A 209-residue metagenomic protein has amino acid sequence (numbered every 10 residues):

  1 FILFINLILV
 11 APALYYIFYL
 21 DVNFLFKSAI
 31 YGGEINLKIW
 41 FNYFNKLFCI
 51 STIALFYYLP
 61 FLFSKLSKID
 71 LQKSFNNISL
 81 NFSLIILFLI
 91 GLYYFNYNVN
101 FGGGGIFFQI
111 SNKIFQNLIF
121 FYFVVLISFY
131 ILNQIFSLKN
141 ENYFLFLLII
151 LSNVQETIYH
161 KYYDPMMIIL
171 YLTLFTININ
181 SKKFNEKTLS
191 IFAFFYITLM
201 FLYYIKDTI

Functional and structural regions predicted by a protein language model:
F1, P60-F75, Y130-K139, L174-I191: Membrane-interface junctions at the ends of membrane-embedded or membrane-associated helices
F1-G105, T198-D207: Membrane-lumen/periplasm interface segments of specific transmembrane helices in polyprenyl phosphate-linked
N6, F75-F88, K139-I150, N180-L202: Signature aromatic-anchored transmembrane alpha helix within multi-pass, membrane-resident enzymes that catalyze glycan
W40-P60, I106-I131, I158-I177: Hydrophobic/aromatic-rich transmembrane helices and adjacent perimembrane loops
I86-L147: Flexible internal linker/loop segments at domain or repeat junctions
N142, Y162-Y163, T208-I209: Extracytoplasmic loop-helix module adjacent to an early transmembrane segment
S152-T157: C-terminal, well-structured subdomains that either form a transmembrane helix-short loop-helix hairpin in multi-pass
K161-M167, Y171-F175, T188-Y204: C-terminal transmembrane-bundle signature of multipass membrane proteins, characterized by strong activation on
